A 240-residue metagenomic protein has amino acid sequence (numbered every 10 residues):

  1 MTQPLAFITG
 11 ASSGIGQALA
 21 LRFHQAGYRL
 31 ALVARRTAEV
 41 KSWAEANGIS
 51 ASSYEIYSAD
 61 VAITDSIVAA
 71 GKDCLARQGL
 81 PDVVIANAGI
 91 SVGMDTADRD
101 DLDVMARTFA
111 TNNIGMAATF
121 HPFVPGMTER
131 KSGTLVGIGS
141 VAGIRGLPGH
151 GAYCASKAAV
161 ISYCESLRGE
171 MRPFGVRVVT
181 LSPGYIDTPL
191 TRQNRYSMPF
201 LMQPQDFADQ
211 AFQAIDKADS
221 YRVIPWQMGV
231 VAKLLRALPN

Functional and structural regions predicted by a protein language model:
S12-S13: Conserved glycine-rich cofactor-binding loop
A26-W43: Conserved glycine-rich Rossmann-like NAD(P)H-binding loop of the short-chain dehydrogenase/reductase
N47-D65: Rossmann-fold cofactor-recognition segment
S91-A106, G149: Conserved mid-core segment of classical short-chain dehydrogenase/reductases
F120, S156: Active-site helix of classical SDR
S140: Residue(s) in the substrate-gating loop at a strand-loop-helix junction that position the organic substrate next
T180, Y196-A232: C-terminal helical subdomain
